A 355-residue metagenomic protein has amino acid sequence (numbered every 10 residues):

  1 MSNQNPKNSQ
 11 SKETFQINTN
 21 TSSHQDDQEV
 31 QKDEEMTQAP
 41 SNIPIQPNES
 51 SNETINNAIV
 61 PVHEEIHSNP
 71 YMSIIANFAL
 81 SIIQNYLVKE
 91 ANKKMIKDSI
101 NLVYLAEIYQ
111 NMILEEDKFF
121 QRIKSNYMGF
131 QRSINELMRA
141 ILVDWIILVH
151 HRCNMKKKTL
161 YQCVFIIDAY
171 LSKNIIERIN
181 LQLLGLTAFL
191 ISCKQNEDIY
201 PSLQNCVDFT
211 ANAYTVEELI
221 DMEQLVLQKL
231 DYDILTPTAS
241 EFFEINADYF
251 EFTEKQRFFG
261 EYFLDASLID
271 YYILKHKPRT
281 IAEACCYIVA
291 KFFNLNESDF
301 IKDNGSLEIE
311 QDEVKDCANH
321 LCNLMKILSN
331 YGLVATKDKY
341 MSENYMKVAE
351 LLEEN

Functional and structural regions predicted by a protein language model:
M1-N355: Acidic, serine/threonine-rich low-complexity regulatory regions at protein termini of eukaryotic cell-cycle
